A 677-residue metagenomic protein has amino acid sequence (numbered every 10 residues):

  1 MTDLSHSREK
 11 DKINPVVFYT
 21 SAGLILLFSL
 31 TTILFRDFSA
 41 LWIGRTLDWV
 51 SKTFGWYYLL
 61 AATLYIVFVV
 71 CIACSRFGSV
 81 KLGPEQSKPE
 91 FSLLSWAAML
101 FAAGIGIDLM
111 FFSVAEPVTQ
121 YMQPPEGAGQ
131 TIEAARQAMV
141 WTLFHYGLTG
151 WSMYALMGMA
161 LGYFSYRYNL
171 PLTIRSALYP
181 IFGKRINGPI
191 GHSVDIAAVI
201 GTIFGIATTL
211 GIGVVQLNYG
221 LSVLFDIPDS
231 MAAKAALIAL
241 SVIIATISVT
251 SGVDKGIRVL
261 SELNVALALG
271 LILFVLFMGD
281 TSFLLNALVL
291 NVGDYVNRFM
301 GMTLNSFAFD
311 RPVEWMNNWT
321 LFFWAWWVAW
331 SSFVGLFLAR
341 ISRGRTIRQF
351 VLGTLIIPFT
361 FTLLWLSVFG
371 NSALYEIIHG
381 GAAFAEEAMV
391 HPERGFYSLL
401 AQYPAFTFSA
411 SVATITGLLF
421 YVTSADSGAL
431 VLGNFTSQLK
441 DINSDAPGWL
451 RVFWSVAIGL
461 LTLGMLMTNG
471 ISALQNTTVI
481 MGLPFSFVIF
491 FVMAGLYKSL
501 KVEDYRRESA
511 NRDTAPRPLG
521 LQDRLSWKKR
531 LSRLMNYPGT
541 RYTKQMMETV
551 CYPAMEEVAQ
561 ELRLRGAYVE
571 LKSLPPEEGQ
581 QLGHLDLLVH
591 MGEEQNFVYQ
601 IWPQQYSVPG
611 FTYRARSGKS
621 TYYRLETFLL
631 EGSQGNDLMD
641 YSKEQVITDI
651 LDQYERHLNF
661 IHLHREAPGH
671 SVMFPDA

Functional and structural regions predicted by a protein language model:
M1-A134, L273: N-terminal alpha-helical transmembrane segments of multi-pass membrane transport and channel/translocase proteins
T2-R8, L41-L47, C74-L93, V118-W141 (+4 more regions): Flexible loop linkers connecting adjacent transmembrane helices in multi-pass alpha-helical membrane transporters
D3-K10, F35-V50, V69-K88, A138-H145 (+8 more regions): Membrane-water interface regions at transmembrane-helix termini and the short interhelical loops of multi-pass membrane
R8-I33, I66-C71, I105-M110, H145-V215 (+3 more regions): Helix-loop-helix module between adjacent transmembrane segments
R8-V16, S51-W56, E85-A103, M139-L148 (+5 more regions): Transmembrane-helix boundary/entry motifs in multi-pass membrane transporters
K10-I25, G183-H192, D229-T246, T250 (+5 more regions): Loop-to-transmembrane helix boundary motifs in multi-pass membrane proteins
T20, L47, S51-Y57, A61-L64 (+7 more regions): Membrane-interface loop-to-helix entry segments
F112-P124, V275-R298, F359-V390: Extracellular/periplasmic helix-exit of transmembrane alpha-helices
